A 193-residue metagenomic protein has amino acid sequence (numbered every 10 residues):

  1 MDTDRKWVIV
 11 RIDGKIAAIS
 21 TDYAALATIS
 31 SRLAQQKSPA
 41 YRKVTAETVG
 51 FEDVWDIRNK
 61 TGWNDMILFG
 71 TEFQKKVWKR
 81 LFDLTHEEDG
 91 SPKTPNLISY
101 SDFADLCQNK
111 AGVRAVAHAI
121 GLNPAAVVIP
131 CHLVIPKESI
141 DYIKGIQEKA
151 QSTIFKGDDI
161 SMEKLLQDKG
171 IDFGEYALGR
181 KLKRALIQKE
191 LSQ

Functional and structural regions predicted by a protein language model:
M1-K110, K156-G170, K181-Q193: Basic nucleic-acid-binding alpha-helical/helix-turn surface characteristic of O6-alkylguanine DNA
K110-R184: Short glycine/serine-rich loop segments
